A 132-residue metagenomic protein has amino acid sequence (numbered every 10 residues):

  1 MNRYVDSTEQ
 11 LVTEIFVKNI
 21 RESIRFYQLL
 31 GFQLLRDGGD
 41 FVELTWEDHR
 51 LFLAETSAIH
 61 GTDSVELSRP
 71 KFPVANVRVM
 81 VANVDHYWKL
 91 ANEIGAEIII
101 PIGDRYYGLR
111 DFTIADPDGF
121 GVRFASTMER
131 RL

Functional and structural regions predicted by a protein language model:
M1-E14, L30-A82, H86-A115, S126-L132: Vicinal oxygen chelate
N19-Q33: Amphipathic alpha-helical segments
D118: C-terminal catalytic core of tyrosine-transesterase DNA break-rejoin enzymes
